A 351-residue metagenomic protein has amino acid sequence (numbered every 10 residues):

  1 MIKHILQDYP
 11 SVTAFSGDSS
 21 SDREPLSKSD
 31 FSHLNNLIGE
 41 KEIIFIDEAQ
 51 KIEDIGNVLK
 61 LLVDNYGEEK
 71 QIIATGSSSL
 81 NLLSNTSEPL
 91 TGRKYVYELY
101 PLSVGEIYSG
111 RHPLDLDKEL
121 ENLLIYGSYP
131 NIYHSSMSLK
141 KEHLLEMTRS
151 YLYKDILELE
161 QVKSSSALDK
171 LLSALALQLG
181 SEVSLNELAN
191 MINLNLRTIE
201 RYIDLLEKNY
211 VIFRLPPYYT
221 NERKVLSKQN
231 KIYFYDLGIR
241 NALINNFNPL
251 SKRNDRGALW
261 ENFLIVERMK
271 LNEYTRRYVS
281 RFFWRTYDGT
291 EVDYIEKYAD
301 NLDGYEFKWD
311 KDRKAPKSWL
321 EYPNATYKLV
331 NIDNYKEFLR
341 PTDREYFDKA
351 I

Functional and structural regions predicted by a protein language model:
M1-T13, G17, D204-L205, V211 (+1 more regions): A cross-kingdom feature that marks ATP-driven nucleic-acid transaction machinery
V12-I43: Short glycine-rich substrate-engagement loop in P-loop NTPases that contacts/grips substrate
I44-D47, V183: Hydrophobic positions in the central parallel beta-sheet of the AAA+
F45, Q71-S77, E98: Structural recognition of the conserved hydrophobic beta-strand(s) that form the central parallel beta-sheet of P-loop
Q50-I73: Conserved Walker B catalytic segment
T75-S79, N85-S87, P101-L102, D333: A short beta-strand-to-loop transition that corresponds to the Sensor-1 phosphate-sensing loop of AAA+ P-loop ATPases
L80-V96, R111-H112: Short regulatory helix/loop adjacent to the ATP-binding pocket of P-loop NTPases
E98-M269, T286: Interdomain hinge/linker elements that couple catalytic modules in large macromolecular machines
